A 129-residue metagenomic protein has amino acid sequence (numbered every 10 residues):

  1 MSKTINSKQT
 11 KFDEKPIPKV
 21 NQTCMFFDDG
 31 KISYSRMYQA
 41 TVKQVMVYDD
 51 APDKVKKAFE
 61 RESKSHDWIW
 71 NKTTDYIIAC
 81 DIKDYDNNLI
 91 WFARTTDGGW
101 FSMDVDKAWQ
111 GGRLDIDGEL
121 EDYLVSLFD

Functional and structural regions predicted by a protein language model:
K3-I17: Mixed-charge, Lys/Arg-rich low-complexity intrinsically disordered regions
T10, F27-D29, Y48, N71 (+2 more regions): Acidic surface patches and DE-rich sequence motifs
P16-G30: Short coil-to-beta transition motif at edge beta-strands of beta-rich domains
Y34-M37, N88-I90: Short, mixed charged/polar active-site loops that provide acid/base catalysis or chelate metal/phosphate cofactors
S35-M46: Short beta-strand-centered aromatic/proline hotspots
A51-K56, D117-E121: Short amphipathic alpha-helical segments that mediate assembly, nucleic-acid/protein binding, or membrane association
K54-D67: Mixed-charge, low-complexity intrinsically disordered segments
H66-W70, I78-D81, Y85-D129: Intrinsically disordered, low-complexity, charged/polar segments
